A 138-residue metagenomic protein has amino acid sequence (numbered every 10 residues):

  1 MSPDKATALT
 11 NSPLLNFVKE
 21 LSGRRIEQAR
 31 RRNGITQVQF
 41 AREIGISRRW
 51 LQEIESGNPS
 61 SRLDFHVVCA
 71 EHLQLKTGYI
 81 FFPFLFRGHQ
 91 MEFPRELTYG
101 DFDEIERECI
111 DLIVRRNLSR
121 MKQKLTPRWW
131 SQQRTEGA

Functional and structural regions predicted by a protein language model:
S2-R32: A short, Lys/Arg-rich alpha-helix, primarily the initiator
T7-A8, F81-M121, W129: Short, charged recognition helix plus adjacent turn of helix-turn-helix-like nucleic-acid-binding domains
R24-E43, V67-V68, R95-E104: Short basic helix-loop element that most often maps to the first helix and adjoining turn of HTH DNA-binding modules
V38, R49, G78: Key DNA-contact positions within bacterial/archaeal DNA-binding proteins
I44-S61: Recognition helix of helix-turn-helix/homeodomain-like DNA-binding domains that insert into the DNA major groove
G45, D64-I80: DNA major-groove recognition helix of helix-turn-helix/homeodomain DNA-binding modules
N58-L63, H89-M91: Short, solvent-exposed alpha-helical "recognition" segments
R120-A138: Short, charged, intrinsically disordered terminal tails
